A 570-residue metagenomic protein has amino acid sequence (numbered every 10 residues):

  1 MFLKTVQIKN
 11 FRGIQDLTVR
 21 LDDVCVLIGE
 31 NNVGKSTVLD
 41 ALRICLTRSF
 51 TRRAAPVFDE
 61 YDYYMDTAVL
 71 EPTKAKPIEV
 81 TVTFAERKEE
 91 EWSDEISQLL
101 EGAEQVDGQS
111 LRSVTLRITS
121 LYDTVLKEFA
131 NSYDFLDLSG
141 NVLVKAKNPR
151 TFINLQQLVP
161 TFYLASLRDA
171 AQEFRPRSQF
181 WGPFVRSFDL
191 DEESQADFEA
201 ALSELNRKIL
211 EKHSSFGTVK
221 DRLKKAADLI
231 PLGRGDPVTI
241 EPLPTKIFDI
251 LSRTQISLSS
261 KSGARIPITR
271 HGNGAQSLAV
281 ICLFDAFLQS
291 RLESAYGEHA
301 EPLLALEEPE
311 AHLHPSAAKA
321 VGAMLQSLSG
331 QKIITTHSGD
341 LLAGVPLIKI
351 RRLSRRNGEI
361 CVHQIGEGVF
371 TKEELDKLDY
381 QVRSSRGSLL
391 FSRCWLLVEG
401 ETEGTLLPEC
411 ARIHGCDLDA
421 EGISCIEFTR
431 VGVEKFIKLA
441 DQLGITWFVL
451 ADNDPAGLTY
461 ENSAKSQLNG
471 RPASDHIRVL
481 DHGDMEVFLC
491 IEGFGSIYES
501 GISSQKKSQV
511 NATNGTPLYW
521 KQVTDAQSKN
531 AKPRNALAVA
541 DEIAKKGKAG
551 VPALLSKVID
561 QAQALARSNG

Functional and structural regions predicted by a protein language model:
M1-I28, N32-T47, S257-S385, T405 (+3 more regions): Switch/communication elements of ASCE P-loop NTPase nucleotide-binding domains
V19, E71-A75, D107-L111, Y122 (+6 more regions): Conserved catalytic network of the ASCE P-loop NTPase/AAA+ motor domain
D40-S110: Conserved P-loop NTP-binding catalytic core
K76-V80, R112-L116, Q157-T161, E301 (+5 more regions): Short glycine-/polar-rich loops that comprise or flank the Walker A/P-loop and associated switch/sensor motifs
F84-E90, Y122-V125, R168-A171, S262 (+7 more regions): Conserved nucleotide-binding/hydrolysis micro-motifs of P-loop NTPases
E86-A196: Electropositive, glycine-dotted interaction segments that contact anionic polymers or phosphate-rich ligands
K127, E173-Q179, P183-A279, L283-P302: Extended helical coiled-coil dimerization/tether regions that scaffold and oligomerize large DNA-maintenance assemblies
S384-L397, E401-G570: Acidic, Mg2+-coordinating catalytic modules of nucleic-acid enzymes
